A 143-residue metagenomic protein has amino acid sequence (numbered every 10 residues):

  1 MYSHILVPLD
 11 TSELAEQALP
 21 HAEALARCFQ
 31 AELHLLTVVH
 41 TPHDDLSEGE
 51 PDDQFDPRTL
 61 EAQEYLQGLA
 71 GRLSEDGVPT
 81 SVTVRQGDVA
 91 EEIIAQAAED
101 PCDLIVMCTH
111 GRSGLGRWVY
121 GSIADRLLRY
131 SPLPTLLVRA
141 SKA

Functional and structural regions predicted by a protein language model:
M1-G49, D76, A140-A143: Small/aliphatic-rich secondary-structure junction motif
V7, L33-L35, Y65, L104-C108 (+1 more regions): Short, structured motif recognition centered on aromatic/hydrophobic residues
L36, S81-R85, L136: General small-molecule cofactor/ligand-binding pocket signal
P51-Q54, E99-D100, I123-A124: Short, hinge-like loop/turn segments at secondary-structure boundaries
D52-E64: A short acidic, glycine-rich active-site loop that binds or catalyzes chemistry on phosphate/adenosine moieties
G71-I105, K142-A143: Structural beta-alpha unit
C108-R126: Glycine-rich, Arg-bearing micro-motifs that act as flexible, cationic patches
